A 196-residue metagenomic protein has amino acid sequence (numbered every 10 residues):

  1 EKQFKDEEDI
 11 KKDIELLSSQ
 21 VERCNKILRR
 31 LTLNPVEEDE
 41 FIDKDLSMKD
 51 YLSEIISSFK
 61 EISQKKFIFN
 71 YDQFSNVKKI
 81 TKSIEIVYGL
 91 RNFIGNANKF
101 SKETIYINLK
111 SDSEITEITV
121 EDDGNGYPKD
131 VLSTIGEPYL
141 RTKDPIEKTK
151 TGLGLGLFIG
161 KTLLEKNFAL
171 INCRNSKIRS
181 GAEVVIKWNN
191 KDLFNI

Functional and structural regions predicted by a protein language model:
Q3, E8-D72: Conserved DHp (HisKA) dimerization/phosphotransfer helix of two-component histidine kinases, i.e., the long coiled-coil
Y88-N92, N96-K99: Conserved polar catalytic motif of the HATPase_c/GHKL fold
E103, F168-L170: Conserved glycine-rich
T104-E114: Short beta-strand/loop element within the Bergerat-fold HATPase_c
D122: Acidic ATP/Mg2+-coordinating residue in the GHKL
Y127-L140: Short conserved segment of the HATPase_c
T149-I159: Glycine-rich phosphate-binding loop
I159-F168: Conserved glycine-/histidine-rich ATP-lid loop and adjacent helix of the Bergerat-fold HATPase_c
